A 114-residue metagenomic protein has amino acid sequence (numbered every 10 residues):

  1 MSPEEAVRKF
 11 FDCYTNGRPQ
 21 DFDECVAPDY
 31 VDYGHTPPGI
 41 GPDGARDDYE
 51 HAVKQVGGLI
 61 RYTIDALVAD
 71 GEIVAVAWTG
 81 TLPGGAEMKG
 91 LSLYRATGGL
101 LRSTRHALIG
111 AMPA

Functional and structural regions predicted by a protein language model:
E5, K9, T15, Y33-H35 (+1 more regions): A beta-strand edge to alpha-helix "cap/lid" segment located at domain peripheries
F10-F11, F22: Phenylalanine-focused residue identity feature
N16-Y33: Short, well-ordered alpha-helical segments enriched in acidic and aromatic residues
P38-G41: Acidic-and-aromatic substrate-binding clefts and catalytic sites of carbohydrate-active enzymes
